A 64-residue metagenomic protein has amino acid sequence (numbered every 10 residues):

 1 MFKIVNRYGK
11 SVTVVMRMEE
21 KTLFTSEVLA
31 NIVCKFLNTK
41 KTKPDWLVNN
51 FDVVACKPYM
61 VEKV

Functional and structural regions predicted by a protein language model:
M1-E20, V48-V53, V61: Short aromatic-glycine-(Arg/Gly/Cys) micro-motifs in beta-strand/loop hairpins
S11-F36: Short, flexible N-terminal segments of the mature chain
N31-V64: Short, mixed-charge low-complexity intrinsically disordered segments
